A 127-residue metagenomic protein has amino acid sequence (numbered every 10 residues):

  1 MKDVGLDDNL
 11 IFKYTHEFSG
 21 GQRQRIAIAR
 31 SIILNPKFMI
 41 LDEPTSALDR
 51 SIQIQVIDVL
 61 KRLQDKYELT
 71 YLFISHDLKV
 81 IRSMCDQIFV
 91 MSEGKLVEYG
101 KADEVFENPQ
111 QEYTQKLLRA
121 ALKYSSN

Functional and structural regions predicted by a protein language model:
M1-N9, L118-R119: Conserved ABC ATPase "signature" region
Y14-F18, Q22: Conserved ABC ATPase signature
I28, V56: Hydrophobic anchor residue at the start of the ABC signature
I33-K37: A short, proline-enriched helix->beta-strand linker immediately N-terminal to the Walker B motif in ABC-type P-loop
I81-S83: A short, surface-exposed alpha-helical micro-motif characterized by mixed small hydrophobic and charged/polar residues
Q87, Y99: Short, glycine/charged-rich "phosphate-handling" switch motifs in NTP-dependent and phosphotransfer domains
